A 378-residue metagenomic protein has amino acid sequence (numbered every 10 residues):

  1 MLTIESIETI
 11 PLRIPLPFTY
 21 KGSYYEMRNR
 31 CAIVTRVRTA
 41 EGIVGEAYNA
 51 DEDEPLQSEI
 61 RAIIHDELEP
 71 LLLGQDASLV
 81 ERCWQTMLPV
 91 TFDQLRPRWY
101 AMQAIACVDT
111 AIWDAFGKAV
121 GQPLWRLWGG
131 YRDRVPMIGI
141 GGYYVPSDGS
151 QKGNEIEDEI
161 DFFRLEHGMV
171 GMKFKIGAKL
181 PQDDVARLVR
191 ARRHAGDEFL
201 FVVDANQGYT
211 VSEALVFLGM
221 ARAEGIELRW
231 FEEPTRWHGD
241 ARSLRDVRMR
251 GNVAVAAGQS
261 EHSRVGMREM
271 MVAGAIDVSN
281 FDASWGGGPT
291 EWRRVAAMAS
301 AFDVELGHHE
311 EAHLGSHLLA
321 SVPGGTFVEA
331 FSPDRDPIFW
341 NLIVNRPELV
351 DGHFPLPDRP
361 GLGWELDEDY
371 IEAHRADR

Functional and structural regions predicted by a protein language model:
L2-E5, L12, E26, A32 (+1 more regions): Flexible C-terminal active-site loop/helix
I4, G42, L68, V108 (+8 more regions): Conserved, mostly hydrophobic/aromatic
S6, R38-A119: Metal- or metallocofactor-binding catalytic centers and their adjacent structured scaffolds across diverse enzyme
I14-K21: Short Pro/Gly-enriched beta-strand edge/turn motifs at strand-loop
R98, V135-E157, I176-A178, A205-V211 (+1 more regions): Active-site mouth loops of central-metabolism enzymes
D109-V145: Glycine-rich, aromatic-flanked loop segments that form ligand/cofactor-binding clefts across common enzyme folds
F162-K175: Catalytic domains of carbohydrate-active enzymes, especially glycoside hydrolases
F174-H309: Catalytic core of soluble alpha/beta enzymes
